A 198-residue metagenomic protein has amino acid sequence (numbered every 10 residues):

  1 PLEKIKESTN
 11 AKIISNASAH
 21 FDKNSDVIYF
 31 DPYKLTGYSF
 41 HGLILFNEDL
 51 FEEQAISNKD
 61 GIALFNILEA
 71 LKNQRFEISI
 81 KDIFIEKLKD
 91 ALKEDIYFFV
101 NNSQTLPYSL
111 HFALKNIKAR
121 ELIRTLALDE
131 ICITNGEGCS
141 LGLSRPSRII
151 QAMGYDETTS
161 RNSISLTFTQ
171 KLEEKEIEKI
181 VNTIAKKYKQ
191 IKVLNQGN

Functional and structural regions predicted by a protein language model:
P1-V27: Catalytic PLP-binding core of fold-type I/II PLP enzymes
I13-A17, I28-P32, F99, I133-G136: General beta-strand structural signal in soluble alpha/beta enzymes
D22-E69: Active-site PLP attachment segment
I62-S79, L172: Amphipathic alpha-helix from the class-I
Q74-T125: Conserved PLP-dependent catalytic core of the aminotransferase class-I/II
S109-I164: Conserved C-terminal alpha-helix-loop-beta "cap" of PLP-dependent enzymes that closes/shapes the active-site mouth
R148-N198: PLP-dependent enzyme catalytic core of the Aspartate aminotransferase-like
